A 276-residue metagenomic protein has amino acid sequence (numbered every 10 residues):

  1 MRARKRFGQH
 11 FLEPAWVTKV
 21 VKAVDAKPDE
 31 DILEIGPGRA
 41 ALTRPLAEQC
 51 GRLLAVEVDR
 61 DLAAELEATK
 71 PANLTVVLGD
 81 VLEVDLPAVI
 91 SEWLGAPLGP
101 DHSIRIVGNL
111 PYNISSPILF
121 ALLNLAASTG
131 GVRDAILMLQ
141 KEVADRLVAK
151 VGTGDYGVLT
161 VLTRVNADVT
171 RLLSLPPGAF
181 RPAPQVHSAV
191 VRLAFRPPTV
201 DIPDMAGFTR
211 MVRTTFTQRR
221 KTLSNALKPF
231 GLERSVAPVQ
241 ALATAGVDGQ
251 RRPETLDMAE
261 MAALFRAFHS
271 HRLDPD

Functional and structural regions predicted by a protein language model:
M1-R213, A243, E254, A263 (+1 more regions): Catalytic cores of RNA-modifying enzymes
A189, L193-F195, D201-P238, A245-D248 (+1 more regions): An accessory alpha-helical subdomain
